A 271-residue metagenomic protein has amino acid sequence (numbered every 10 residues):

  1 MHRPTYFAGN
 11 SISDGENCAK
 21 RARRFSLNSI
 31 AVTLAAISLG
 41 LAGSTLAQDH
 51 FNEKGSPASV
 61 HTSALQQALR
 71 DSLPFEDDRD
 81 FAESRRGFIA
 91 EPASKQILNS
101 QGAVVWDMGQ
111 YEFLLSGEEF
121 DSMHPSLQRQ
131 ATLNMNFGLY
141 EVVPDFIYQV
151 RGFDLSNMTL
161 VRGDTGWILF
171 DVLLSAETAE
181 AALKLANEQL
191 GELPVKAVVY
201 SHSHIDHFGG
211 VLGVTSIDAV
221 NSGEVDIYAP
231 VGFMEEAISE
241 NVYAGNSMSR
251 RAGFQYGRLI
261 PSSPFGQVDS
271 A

Functional and structural regions predicted by a protein language model:
M1-L27: N-terminal secretory signal peptides that target proteins for export/translocation
S29-A42: Bacterial N-terminal signal peptides
G43-A47: Sec/Tat signal peptide C-region and signal peptidase I cleavage site
Q48-A131: N-terminal pre-domain segments of enzymes
G87-F88, S116-R129, E188, A219 (+3 more regions): Non-globular, low-confidence helical/coil segments that flank catalytic cores
T132-L193: Conserved beta-strand hairpin/beta-sheet module of binuclear metal-dependent hydrolase folds, prominently
E141-V142, G191, Y228, G232-A271: Metallo-beta-lactamase
T165-G166, A176-I227: Active-site metal-binding motif and surrounding structural segment of the metallo-beta-lactamase
